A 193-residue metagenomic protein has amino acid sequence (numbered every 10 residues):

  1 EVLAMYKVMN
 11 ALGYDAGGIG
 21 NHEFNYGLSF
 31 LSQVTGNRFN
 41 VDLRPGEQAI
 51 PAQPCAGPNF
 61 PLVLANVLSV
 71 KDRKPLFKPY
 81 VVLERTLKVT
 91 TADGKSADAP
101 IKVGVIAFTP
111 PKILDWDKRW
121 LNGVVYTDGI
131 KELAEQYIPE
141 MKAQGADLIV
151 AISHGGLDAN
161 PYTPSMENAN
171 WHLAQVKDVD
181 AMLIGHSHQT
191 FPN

Functional and structural regions predicted by a protein language model:
E1-N193: Acidic, metal/ion-coordinating pockets
